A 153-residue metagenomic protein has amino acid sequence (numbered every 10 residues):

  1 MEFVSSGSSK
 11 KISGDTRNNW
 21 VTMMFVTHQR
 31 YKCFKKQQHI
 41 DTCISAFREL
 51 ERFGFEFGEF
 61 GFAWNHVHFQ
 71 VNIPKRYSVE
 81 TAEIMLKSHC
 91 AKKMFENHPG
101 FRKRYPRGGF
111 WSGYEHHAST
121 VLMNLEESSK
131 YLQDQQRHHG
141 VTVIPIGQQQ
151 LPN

Functional and structural regions predicted by a protein language model:
M1-N153: Charge-rich, low-complexity N-terminal segments
